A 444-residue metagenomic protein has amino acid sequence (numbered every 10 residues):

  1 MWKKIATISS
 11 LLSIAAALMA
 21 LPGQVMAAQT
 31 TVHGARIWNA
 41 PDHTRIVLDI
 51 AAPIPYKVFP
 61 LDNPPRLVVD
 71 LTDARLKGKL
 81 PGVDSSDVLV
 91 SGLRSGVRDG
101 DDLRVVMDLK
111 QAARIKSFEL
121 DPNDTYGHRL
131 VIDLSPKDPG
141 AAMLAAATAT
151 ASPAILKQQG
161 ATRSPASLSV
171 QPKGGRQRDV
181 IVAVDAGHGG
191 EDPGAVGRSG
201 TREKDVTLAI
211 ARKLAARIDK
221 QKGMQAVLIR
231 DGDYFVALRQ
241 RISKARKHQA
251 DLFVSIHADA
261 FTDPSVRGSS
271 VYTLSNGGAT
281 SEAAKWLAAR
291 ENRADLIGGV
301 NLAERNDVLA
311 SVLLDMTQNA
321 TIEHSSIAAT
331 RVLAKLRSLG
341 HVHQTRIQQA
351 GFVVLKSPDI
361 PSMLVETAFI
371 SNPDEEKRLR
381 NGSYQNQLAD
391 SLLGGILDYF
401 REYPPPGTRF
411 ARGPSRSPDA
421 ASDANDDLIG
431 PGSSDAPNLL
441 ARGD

Functional and structural regions predicted by a protein language model:
M1-S13: Bacterial N-terminal signal peptides that target proteins for export
W2, V25-V182, L428-P431, A436-D444: Signal-peptide-cleaved, periplasmic/extracellular N-terminal interaction regions immediately downstream of the signal
W38, P53, K110-A112, K137 (+10 more regions): Structured segments of extracytoplasmic/periplasmic soluble domains in secreted or envelope-associated proteins
I50-A52, L71-D73, L109-Q111, D133-P136 (+5 more regions): Flexible glycine-/small-residue-rich
V69, T262, L313-P414, I429 (+1 more regions): Active-site-adjacent mobile loop/cap segments within catalytic or ligand-binding domains
S152-D307, Q318-R331, N386, R409-D444: Catalytic-core regions of hydrolytic enzymes
